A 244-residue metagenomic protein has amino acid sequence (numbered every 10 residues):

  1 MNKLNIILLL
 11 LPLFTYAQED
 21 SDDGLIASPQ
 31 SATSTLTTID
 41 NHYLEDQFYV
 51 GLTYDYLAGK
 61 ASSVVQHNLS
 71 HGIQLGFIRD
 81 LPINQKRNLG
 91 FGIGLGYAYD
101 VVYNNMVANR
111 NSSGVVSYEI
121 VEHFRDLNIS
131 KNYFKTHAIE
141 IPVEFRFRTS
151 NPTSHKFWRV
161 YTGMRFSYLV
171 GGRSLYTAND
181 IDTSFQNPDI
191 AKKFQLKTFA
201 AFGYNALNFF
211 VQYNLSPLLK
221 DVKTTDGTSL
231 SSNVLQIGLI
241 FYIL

Functional and structural regions predicted by a protein language model:
M1-D40: Cleavable N-terminal export/targeting peptides
S34-D46, P82-L89, S150-W158: Short loop/turn motifs that connect adjacent beta-strands in outer-membrane beta-barrel proteins
T37, Q186-L244: Predominantly the C-terminal beta-signal and adjacent terminal strand-loop region of outer-membrane beta-barrel
L44-D46, H67-I73, L89, K135-I141 (+3 more regions): Residues that define the transmembrane beta-barrel architecture of outer-membrane proteins
Q47, Y56-L57, V64-H123: Glycine- and aromatic-enriched membrane insertion/assembly motifs of diderm outer-membrane and organelle channel
D55-L57, G96-V102, S167-G171, Q212-L218 (+1 more regions): Structural signature of outer-membrane beta-barrel domains
A61-N68, V102-T136, L169-T198: Extracellular/periplasm-exposed beta-strand and loop segments of Gram-negative cell-envelope proteins, dominated by
L75-L81, L95-Y97, I141-F147, T162-F166 (+3 more regions): Residues on the lipid-exposed face of transmembrane beta-strands in outer-membrane beta-barrel proteins
